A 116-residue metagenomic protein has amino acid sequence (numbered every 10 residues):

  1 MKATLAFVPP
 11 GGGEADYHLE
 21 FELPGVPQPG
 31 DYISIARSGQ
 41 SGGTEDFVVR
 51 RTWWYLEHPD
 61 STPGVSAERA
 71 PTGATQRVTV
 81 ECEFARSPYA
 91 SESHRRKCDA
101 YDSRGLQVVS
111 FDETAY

Functional and structural regions predicted by a protein language model:
M1-A15: Short, basic/aromatic beta-hairpin or loop at an interaction surface
D16-L23: Short alpha-helix capping/helix-loop boundary micro-motifs
P24-Q28: Short, well-ordered loop/turn sites that connect or cap secondary structure elements
G42-E57: Short beta-strand-centered aromatic/proline hotspots
E57-Y116: Glycine- and charge-enriched low-complexity intrinsically disordered segments
